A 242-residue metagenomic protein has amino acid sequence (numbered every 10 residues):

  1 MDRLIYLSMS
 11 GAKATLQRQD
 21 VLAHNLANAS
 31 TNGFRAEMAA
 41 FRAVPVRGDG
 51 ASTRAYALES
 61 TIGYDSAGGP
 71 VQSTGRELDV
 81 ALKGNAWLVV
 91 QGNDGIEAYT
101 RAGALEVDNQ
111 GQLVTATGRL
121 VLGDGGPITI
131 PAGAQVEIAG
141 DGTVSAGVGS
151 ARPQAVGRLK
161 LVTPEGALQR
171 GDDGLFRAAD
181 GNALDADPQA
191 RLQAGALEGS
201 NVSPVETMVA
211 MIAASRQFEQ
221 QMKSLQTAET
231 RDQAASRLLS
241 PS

Functional and structural regions predicted by a protein language model:
M1-S242: Amphipathic alpha-helical polymerization modules
